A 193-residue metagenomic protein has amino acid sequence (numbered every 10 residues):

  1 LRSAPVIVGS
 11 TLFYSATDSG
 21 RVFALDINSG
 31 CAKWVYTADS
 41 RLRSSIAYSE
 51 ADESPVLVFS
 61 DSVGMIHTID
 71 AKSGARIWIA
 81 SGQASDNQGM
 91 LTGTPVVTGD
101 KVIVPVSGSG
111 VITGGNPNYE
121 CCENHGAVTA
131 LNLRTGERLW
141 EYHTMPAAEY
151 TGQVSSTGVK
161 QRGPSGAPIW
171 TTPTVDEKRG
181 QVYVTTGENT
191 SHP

Functional and structural regions predicted by a protein language model:
L1-R2, F13, S29-A38, S73-A84 (+2 more regions): Aromatic (tryptophan-biased) beta-strands that constitute blades/sheets of beta-rich domains
L1-R21, D39-I66, Q88-E120, H125-V128 (+1 more regions): Repeat-blade elements of multi-bladed beta-propeller folds
A24, W140-Y142, Y183-V184: Short beta-strand segments at enzyme active-site cores
D70, E123-E137: Beta-propeller blade signature
A71, G114-P117, Q153: Short acidic, glycine/serine/threonine-rich loops at helix termini
S73, V106, N132-T135, P146 (+1 more regions): A generic secondary-structure signal for well-formed alpha-helical elements
